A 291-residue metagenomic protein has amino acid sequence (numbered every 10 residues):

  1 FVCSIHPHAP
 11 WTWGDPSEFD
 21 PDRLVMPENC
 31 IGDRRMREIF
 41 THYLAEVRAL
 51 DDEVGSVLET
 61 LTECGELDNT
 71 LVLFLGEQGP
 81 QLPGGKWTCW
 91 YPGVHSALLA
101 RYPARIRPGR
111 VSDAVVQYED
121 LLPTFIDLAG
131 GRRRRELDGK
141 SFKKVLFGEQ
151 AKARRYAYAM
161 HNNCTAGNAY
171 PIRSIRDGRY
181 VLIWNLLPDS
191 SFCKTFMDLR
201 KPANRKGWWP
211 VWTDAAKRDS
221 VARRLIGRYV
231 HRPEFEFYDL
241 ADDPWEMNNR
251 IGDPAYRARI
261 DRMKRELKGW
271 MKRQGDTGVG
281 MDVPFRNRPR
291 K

Functional and structural regions predicted by a protein language model:
F1-L137, S174, D189-F235, A241-W245 (+3 more regions): Active-site-proximal cap/lid insertion segments
L58, T62, F147-K152: Basic phosphate/pyrophosphate-binding loop/patch that engages nucleotide-derived ligands
G84-K86, V145, K152: Substrate-binding cleft/loops of secretory-pathway carbohydrate-active enzymes
V111, S141, A157, N249-R250: Conserved beta-strand positions that form and line the central face of beta-propeller blades
K140-K144, A153-M160: Polar, glycine-rich mid-to-C-terminal structural blocks that act as macromolecule-binding/assembly scaffolds
N168-Y170: Short beta-strand-initiation
R176, V181-W184: Short hydrophobic-aromatic micro-motifs
